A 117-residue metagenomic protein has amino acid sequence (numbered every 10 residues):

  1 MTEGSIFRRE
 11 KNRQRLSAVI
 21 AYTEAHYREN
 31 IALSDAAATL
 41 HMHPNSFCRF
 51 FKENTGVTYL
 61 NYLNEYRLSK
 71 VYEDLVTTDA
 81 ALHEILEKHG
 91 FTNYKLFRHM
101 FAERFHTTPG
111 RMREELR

Functional and structural regions predicted by a protein language model:
M1-F7, K11-Q14, M42-C48: An amphipathic alpha-helical interaction segment
R9, R13-L16, L33, A37: Short, structured helix-loop boundary elements
S17-A25, N30-S34, E53-N93, E114-R117: Terminal helix-turn-helix DNA-binding modules in bacterial transcription factors
M42, F91-T92, T107: The short coil/loop that forms the "turn" connecting the two helices of the helix-turn-helix
S46-F47, F51, L96-F97, F101: Short hydrophobic/aromatic patch on the recognition helix
R98-R117: …primarily DNA-binding HTH/wHTH and HhH modules…
